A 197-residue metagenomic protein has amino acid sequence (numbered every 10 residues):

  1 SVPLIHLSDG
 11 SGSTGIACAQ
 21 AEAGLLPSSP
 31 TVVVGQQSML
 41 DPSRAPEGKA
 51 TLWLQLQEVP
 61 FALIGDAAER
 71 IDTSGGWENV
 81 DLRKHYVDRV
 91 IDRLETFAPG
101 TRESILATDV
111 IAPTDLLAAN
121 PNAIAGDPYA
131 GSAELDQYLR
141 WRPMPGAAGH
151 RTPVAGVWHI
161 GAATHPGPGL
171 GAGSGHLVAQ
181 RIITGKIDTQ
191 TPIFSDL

Functional and structural regions predicted by a protein language model:
S1, R44-E47, L63-A68, G169-A172: Short conserved micro-motifs at the rims of enzyme active sites and ligand-binding pockets
S1-L4, G100-L106, D188-I193: Acidic/polar loop patches that form or flank catalytic/metal-binding clefts of enzymes that bind anionic ligands
S1-P46: Mid-domain catalytic core of redox enzymes that form a hydrophobic substrate pocket/lid adjacent to a catalytic redox
E22-L25, L54, A148-G149: Short Gly/Pro-enriched turn/cap motifs at secondary-structure boundaries
P27-V33, Q37, D92-H165: A glycine-rich dinucleotide-binding beta-alpha-beta segment and adjacent secondary-structure elements that constitute
P30, D41-G65, G75-D88: Glycine-rich, aromatic-lined ligand/substrate-binding cores of catalytic and carbohydrate-binding domains
A45, K49, L56, L82-R89 (+1 more regions): C-terminal structured subdomain/cap of oxidoreductase catalytic cores
G65-N79, W158-T164: Glycine- and acidic
